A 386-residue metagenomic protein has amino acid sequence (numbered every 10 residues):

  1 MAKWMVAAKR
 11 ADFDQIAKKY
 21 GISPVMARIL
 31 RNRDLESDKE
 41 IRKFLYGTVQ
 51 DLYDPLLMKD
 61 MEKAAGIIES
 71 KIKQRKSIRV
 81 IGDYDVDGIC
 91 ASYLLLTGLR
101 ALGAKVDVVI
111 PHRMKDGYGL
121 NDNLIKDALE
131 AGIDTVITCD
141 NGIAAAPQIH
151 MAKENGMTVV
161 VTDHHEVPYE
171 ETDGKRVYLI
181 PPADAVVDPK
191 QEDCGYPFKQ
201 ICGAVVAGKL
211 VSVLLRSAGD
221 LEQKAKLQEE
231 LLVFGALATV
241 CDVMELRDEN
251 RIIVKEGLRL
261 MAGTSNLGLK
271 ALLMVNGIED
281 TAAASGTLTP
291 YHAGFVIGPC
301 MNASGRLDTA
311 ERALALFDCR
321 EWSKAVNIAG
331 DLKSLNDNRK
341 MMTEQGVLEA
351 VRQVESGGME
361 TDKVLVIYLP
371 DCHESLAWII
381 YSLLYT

Functional and structural regions predicted by a protein language model:
M1-A11: Peripheral docking tails and interdomain loops at the edges of cofactor- or intermediate-handling domains
M5, D188, Y368: Residues in well-ordered beta-strands of folded domains
K9-T135, E154-G156, D173-G174, P182 (+1 more regions): Hydrophobic helix-and-loop "lid/oligomerization" segment in the mid-to-C-terminal part of catalytic domains
K126-A204, G208-D220: Active-site cavity-forming subdomains of large catalytic enzyme subunits
